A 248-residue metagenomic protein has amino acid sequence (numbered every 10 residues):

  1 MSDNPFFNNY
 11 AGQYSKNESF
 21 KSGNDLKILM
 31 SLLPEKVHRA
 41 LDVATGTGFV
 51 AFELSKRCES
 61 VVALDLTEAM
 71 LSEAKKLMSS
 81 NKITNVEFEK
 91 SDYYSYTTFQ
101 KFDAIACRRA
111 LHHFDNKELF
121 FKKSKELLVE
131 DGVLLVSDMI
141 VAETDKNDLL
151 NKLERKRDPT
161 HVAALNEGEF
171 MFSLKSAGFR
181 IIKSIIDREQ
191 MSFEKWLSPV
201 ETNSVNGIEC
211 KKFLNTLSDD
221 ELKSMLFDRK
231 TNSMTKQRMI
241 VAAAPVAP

Functional and structural regions predicted by a protein language model:
M1-K36, F49-E53, E73, K195-E201 (+1 more regions): Conserved class I S-adenosyl-L-methionine
V37-G46: Conserved class I S-adenosyl-L-methionine
T47, K117, I182-P248: Conserved Class I S-adenosyl-L-methionine
T47-S95: Class I SAM-dependent methyltransferase SAM/SAH-binding core
A106: A conserved beta-strand element that flanks and buttresses the S-adenosyl-L-methionine
E118-E130: A short glycine-rich, Lys/Arg-flanked "PGG" loop and its adjoining helix->strand segment in the class I
L135-D158: Conserved class I S-adenosyl-L-methionine
A163-G178: Short alpha-helix
